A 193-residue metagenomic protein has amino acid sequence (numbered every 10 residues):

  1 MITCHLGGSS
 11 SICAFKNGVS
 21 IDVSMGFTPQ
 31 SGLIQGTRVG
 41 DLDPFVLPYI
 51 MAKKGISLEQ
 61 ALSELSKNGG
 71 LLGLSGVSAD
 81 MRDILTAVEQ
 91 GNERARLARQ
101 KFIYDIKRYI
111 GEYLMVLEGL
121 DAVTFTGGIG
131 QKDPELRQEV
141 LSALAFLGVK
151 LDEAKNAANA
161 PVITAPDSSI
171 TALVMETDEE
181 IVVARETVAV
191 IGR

Functional and structural regions predicted by a protein language model:
M1-A52: Glycine-rich phosphate-binding loop of actin/hexokinase-like ATP-binding domains
M1-C4, E59-N68, A122-T124: Beta-strand segments within the central parallel beta-sheet cores of soluble alpha/beta enzyme folds
G7-G8, D121-L144: Glycine-rich phosphate-binding loops at beta-strand->alpha-helix junctions
S10, D41-F45, I56, Q60 (+8 more regions): Conserved active-site and cofactor/substrate-binding residues in soluble primary-metabolism enzymes
M51-V77: Oxyanion-binding "anion nests"
G70-L74, M81-V116: Adenine-nucleotide phosphate-binding core of ATP-dependent small-molecule kinases
P134, Q138-E179: Conserved phosphate-binding/catalytic loops in two-lobed NTP-binding clefts
